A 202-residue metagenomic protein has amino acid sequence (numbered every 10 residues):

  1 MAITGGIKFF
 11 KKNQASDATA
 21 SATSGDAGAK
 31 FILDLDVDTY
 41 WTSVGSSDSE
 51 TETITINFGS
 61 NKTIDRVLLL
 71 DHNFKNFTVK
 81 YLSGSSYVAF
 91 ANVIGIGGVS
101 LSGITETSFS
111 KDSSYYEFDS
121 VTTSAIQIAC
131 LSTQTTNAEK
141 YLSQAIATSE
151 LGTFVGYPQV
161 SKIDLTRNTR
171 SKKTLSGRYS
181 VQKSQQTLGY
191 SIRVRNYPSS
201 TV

Functional and structural regions predicted by a protein language model:
M1-D48, K62, R66-N76, S85 (+3 more regions): Extracellular/virion structural assembly segments
E52-N57: Short, acidic/polar
T78-K80: Beta-strand signatures of extracellular beta-sandwich domains
